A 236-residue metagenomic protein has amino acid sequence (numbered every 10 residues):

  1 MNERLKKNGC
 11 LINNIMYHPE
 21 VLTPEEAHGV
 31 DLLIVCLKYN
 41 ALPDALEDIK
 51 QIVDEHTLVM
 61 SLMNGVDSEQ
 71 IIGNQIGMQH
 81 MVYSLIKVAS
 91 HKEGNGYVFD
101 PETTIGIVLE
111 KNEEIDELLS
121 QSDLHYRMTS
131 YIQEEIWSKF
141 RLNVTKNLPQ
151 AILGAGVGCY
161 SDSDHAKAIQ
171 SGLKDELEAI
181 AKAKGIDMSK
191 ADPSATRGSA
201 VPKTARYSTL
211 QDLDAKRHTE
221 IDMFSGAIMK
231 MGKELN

Functional and structural regions predicted by a protein language model:
M1-N14: NAD(P)-binding Rossmann-fold cofactor-contacting core
N13-Y97: Rossmann-like NAD(P)(H) cofactor-binding subdomain of soluble oxidoreductases
V30, L42, S68-E69, D116 (+6 more regions): A general structural signal for well-ordered alpha-helical segments in protein cores
L62-K139, T145: Rossmann-fold dinucleotide-binding core
G96-G106, L153-D162, A205-A215: Helix-loop-beta segment of a Rossmann-like dinucleotide-binding subdomain
S120, S171-N236: NAD(P)-dependent Rossmann-like dehydrogenase/reductase catalytic/cofactor-binding core
R127, Y160, L235: Inter-helical turn/loop segments and adjacent helix faces that build the functional surface of alpha-helical bundle
Q133-S161, H165-E178, T204: Active-site-proximal catalytic alpha-helix in oxidoreductases
